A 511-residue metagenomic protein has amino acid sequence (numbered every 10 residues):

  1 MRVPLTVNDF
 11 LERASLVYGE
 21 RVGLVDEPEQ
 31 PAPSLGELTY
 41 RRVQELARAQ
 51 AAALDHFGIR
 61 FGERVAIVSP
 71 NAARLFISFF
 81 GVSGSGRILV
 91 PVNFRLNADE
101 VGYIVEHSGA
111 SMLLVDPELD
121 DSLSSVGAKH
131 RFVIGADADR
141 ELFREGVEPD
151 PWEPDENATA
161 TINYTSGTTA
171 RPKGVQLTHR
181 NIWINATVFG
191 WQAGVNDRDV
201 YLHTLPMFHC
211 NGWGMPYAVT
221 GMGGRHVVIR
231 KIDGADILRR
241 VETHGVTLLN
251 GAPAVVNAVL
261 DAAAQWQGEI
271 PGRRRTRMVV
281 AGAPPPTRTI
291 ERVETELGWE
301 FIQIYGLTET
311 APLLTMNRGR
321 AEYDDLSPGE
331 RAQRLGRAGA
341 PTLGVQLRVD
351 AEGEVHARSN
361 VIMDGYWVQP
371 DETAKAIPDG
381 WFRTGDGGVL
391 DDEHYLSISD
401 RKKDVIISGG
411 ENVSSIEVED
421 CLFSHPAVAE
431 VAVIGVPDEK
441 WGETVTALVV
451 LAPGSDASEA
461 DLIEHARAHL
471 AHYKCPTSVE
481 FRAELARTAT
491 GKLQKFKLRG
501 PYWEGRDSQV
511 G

Functional and structural regions predicted by a protein language model:
P4-L5, G19-V22, G146-Y164, R171 (+1 more regions): Conserved pre-ATP/AMP-binding loop-to-beta segment of ANL
E12, G23-A72, F76-F80, N97-G102: Conserved AMP-binding/adenylate-forming core of the ANL superfamily
E27-G36, E118-E156, A263, G329-R331: ANL superfamily adenylate-forming
G36-R42, A160-I184: Conserved AMP-binding A3 loop
P70, V115-L123, L205, I232 (+4 more regions): Adenylate-forming
L96, L113, L249, V349 (+7 more regions): AMP-binding/adenylate-forming catalytic core of the ANL superfamily
W183-V200, F208-L248, A262-A263: Conserved AMP-binding/adenylation subdomain of ANL enzymes
G224, M278, P285-I304, T308-L396 (+3 more regions): Conserved AMP-binding/adenylate-forming
